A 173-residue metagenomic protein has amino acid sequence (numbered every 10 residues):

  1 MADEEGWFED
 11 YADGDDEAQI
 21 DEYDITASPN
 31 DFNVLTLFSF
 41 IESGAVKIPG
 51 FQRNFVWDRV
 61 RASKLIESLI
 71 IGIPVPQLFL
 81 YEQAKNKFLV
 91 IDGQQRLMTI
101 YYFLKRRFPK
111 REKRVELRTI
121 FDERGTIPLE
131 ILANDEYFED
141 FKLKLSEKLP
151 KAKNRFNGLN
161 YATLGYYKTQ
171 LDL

Functional and structural regions predicted by a protein language model:
A2-F8, Q19-D31, L35, P49-L173: Basic- and aromatic-enriched surface patches that contact anionic nucleotides/nucleic acids
D10-A12: N-terminal intrinsically disordered, low-complexity, charged/polar
G14-A18: AAA+ P-loop NTPase catalytic core and its hallmark functional loops
I41-E42, I70: Alpha-helix boundary recognition
E42-G50: A short, surface-exposed helix-loop junction/capping segment
